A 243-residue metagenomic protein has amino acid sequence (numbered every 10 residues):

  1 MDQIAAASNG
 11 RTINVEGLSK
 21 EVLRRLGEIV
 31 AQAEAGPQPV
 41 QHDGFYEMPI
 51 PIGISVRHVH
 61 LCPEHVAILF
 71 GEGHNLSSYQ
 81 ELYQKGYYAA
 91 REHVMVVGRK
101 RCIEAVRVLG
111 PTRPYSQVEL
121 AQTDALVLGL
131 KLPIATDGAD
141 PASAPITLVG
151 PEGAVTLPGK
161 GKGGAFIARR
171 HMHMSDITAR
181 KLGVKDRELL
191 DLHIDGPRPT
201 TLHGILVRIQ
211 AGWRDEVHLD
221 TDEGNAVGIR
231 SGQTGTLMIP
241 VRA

Functional and structural regions predicted by a protein language model:
M1-V40: Short, low-complexity, charged amphipathic interaction modules
I29, A33, L69-G73, M238: Change "in soluble alpha/beta enzymes" to "in soluble alpha/beta proteins
P51-R99, E104-R187, D191-D195, H203-T234: Short beta-strand-centered segments at strand-helix junctions
G232, M238-A243: C-terminal functional extensions of proteins
